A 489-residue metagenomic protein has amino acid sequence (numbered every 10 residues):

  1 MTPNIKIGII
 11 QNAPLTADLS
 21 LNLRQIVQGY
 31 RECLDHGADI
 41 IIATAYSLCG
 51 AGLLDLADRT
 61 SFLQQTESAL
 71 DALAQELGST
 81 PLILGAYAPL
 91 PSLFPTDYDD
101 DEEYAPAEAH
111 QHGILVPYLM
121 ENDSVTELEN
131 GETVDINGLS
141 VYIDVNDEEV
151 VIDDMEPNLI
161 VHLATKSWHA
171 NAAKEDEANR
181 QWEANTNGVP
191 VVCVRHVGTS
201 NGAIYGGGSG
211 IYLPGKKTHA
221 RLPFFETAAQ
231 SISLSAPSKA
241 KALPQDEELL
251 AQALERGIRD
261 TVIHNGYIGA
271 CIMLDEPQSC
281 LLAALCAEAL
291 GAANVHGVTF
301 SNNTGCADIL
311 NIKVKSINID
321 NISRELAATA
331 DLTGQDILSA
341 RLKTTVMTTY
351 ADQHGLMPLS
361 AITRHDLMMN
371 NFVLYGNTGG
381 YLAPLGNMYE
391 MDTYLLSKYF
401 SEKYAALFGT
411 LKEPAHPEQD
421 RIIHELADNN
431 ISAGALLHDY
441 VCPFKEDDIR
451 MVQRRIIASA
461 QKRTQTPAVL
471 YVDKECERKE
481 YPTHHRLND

Functional and structural regions predicted by a protein language model:
M1-I42: N-terminal active-site segment of His-dependent metallophosphoesterases
I5-K6, G188, S238-D489: ATP/NTP-dependent adenylation/nucleotidyl-transfer catalytic domains that generate, transfer, or process NMP-activated
G8, I42, I83, T126 (+8 more regions): Hydrophobic/aromatic beta-strand patches that form the interior of the parallel beta-sheet core in alpha/beta enzyme
N22, C33-A57, I83, P157-T165 (+1 more regions): Active-site beta-strand/loop signature of hydrolases that rely on acidic residues for catalysis
V27-A43, T126-N187: Active-site beta-loop-alpha substructure in enzyme catalytic cores, prototypically the cysteine-centered nucleophile
G52-D58, K166-E177, Q335, N370-N371: Glycine/threonine-rich flexible loop motifs
S61-N146, E175, Q181-A229: Catalytic-core segment of enzymes that process non-peptidic bonds
G131-E149, A229-Q230, A236-V262: Flexible inter-domain linker/hinge segments
